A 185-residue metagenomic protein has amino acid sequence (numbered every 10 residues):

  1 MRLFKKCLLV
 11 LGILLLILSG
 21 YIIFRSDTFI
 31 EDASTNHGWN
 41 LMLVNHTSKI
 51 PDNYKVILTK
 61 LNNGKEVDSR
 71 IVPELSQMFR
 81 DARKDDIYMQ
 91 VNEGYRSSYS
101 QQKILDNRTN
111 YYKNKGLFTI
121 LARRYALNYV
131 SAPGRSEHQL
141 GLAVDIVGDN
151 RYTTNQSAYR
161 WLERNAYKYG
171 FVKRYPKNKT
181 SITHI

Functional and structural regions predicted by a protein language model:
L3-I185: Extracytoplasmic cell-surface/polysaccharide-interacting catalytic and binding patches
